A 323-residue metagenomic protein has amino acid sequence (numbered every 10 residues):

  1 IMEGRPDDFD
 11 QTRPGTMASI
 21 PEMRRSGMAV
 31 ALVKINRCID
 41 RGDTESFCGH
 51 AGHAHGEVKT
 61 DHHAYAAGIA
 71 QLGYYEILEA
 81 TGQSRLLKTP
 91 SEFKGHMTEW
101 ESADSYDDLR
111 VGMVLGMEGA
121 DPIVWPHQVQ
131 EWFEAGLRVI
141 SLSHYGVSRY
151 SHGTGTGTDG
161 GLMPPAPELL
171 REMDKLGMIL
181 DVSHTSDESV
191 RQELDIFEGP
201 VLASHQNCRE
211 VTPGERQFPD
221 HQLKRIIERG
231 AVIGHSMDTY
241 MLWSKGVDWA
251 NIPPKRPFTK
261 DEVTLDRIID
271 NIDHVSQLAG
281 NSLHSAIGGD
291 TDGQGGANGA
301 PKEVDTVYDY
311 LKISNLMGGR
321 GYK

Functional and structural regions predicted by a protein language model:
I1-D159, P213-K323: N-terminal hydrophobic targeting/anchoring segments and the immediately downstream early-domain regions of hydrolases
L142-R225, G234-D238: Active-site core of metal-dependent hydrolases
